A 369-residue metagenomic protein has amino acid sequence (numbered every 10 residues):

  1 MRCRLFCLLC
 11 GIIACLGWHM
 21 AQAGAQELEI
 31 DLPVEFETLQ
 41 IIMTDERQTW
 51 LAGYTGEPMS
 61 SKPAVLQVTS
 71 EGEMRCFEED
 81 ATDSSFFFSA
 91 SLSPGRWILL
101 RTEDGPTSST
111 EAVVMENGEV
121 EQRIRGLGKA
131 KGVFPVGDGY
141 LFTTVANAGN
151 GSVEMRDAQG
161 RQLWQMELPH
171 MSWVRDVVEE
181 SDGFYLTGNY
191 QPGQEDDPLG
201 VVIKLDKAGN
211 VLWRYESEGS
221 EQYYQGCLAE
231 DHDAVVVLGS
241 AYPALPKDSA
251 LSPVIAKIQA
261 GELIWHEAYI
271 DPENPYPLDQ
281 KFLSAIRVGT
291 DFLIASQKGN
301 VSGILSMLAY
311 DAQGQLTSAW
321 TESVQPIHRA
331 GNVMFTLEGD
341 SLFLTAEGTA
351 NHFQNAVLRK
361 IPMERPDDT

Functional and structural regions predicted by a protein language model:
M1-L5: Positively charged n-region of N-terminal signal peptides that target proteins for export
C7-G17: Bacterial N-terminal signal peptides
L16-Q26: Bacterial Sec-dependent signal peptides at the C-terminal "C-region" and cleavage site
G24-T369: A sequence-level/structural motif corresponding to short, flexible coil/turn segments enriched in small polar residues
